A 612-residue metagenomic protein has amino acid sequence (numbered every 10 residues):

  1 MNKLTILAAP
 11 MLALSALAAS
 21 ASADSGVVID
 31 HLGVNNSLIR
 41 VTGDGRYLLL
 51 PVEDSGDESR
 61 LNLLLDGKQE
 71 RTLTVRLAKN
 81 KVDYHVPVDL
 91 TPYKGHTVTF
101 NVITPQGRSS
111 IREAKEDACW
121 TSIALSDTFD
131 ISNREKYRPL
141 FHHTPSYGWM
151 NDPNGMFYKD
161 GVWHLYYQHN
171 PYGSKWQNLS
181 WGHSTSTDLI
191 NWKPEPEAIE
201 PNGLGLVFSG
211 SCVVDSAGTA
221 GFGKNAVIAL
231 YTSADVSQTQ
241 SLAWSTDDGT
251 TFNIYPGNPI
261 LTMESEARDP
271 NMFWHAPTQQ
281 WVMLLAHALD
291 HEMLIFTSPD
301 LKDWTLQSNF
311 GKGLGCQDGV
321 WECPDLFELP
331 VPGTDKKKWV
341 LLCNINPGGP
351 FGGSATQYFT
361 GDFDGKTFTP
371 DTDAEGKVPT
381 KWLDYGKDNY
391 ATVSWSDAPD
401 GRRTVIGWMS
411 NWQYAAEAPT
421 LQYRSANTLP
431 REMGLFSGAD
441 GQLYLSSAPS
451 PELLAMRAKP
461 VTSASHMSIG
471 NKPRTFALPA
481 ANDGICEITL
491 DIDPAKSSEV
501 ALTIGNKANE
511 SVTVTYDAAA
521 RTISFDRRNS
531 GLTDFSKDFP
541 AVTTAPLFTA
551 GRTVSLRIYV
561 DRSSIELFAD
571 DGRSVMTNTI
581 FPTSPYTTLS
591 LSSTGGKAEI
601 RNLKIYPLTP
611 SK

Functional and structural regions predicted by a protein language model:
M1-A8: Bacterial N-terminal signal peptides that target proteins for export
A8-A16: Bacterial N-terminal signal peptides
A18-A23: Boundary at the C-terminal end of the N-terminal hydrophobic targeting segment
G26-P51, G56-G67, L90-R108, F129 (+2 more regions): Beta-rich accessory regions
I29-G33, Q69-V88, D117-N154, G173-W176 (+7 more regions): Surface loop/turn signatures of beta-propeller and other carbohydrate-active proteins
L50, F100-V102, D152-Y172, P194-A198 (+8 more regions): Hydrophobic core segments of beta-strands in well-ordered, beta-rich domains
L64, T144, D160, L165-E195: Beta-propeller domains
G182-S186, S241-D248, I295-D300, S354-G365 (+2 more regions): Beta-propeller blade signature
